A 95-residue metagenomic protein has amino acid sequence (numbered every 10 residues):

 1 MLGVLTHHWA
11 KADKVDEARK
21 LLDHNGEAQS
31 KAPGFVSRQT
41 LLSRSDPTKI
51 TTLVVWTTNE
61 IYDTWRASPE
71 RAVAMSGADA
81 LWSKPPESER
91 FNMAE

Functional and structural regions predicted by a protein language model:
M1-L2, E95: Absolute protein N-terminus
L2-H8, Q39-R66: Short, well-ordered beta-strand segments in beta-rich or mixed alpha/beta enzyme and ligand-binding folds
W9-L21: Short, surface-exposed ligand-recognition loops at beta-strand->loop->(often short) alpha-helix junctions that present
K11-D13, N59, M93: Generic structural motif
H24-V36, V55-E89: An amphipathic, aromatic/His-enriched active-site/gating alpha helix that lines ligand/cofactor pockets
L41, E89-A94: Flexible, low-complexity linkers/stalks enriched in Thr/Pro that connect modular domains
